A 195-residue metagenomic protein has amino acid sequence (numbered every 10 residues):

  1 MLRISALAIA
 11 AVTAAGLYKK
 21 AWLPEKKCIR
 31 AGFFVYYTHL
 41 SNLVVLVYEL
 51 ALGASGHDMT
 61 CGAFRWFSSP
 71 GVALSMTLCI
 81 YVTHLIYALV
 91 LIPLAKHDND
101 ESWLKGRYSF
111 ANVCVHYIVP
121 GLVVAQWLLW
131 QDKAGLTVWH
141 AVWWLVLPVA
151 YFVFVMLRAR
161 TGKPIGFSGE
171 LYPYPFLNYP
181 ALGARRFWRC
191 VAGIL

Functional and structural regions predicted by a protein language model:
M1-A8: N-terminal membrane topogenic signal
L2, G162-K163, F167-L195: Membrane-interface transmembrane-helix boundary segments in multi-pass integral membrane proteins
A10-P24: Alpha-helical transmembrane segments of multi-pass membrane proteins
A51, V82-L94, A150-K163: C-terminal TM-helix exit segments that contain a strictly Trp-centered aromatic cap at the helix terminus
G62-Y81, T137-V146: Interfacial segments of alpha-helical transmembrane regions
S75-D98, Y117-P120: C-terminal halves and exits of single transmembrane alpha-helices
S109-G121, V191-G193: Membrane-interface loop-to-helix entry segments
I118-L136: Alpha-helical transmembrane segments in multipass membrane proteins, preferentially the mid-helix core
